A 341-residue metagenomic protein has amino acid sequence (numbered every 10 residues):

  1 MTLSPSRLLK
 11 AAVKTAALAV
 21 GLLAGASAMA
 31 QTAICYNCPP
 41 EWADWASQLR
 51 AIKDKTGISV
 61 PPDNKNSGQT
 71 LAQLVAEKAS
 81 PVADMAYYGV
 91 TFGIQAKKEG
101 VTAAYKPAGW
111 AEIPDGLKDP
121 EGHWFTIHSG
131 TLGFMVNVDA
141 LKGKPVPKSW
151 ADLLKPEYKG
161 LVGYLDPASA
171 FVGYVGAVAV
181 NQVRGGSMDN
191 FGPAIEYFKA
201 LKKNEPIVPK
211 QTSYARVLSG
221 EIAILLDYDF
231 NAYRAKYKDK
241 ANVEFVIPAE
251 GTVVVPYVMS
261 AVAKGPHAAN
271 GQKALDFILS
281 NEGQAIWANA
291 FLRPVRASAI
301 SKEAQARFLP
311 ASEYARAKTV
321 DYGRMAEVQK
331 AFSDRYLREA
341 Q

Functional and structural regions predicted by a protein language model:
G25-S27: N-terminal signal peptide c-region/cleavage motif recognized by signal peptidases
Q31-Q95: Early extracytoplasmic/lumenal segment of secretory-pathway proteins
C38-A46, V82-E221: Extracytoplasmic ligand-binding site segments that recognize negatively charged/polar headgroups
V90-K97, L218, A223-N242: A ligand-binding cleft/hinge motif common to bilobed small-molecule-binding domains
E112, G130, I195-A200, P206 (+2 more regions): Periplasmic-binding protein-like
G133-A140, V178-V183, V255-A268, I278 (+1 more regions): A bilobed periplasmic-binding-protein/Venus flytrap-type ligand-binding module shared by bacterial periplasmic
G160-S169, F277-S298: Periplasmic-binding protein-like
Q284-Q341: C-terminal capping/gating helix-and-loop segments adjacent to ligand/active sites or protein-protein/ligand interfaces
